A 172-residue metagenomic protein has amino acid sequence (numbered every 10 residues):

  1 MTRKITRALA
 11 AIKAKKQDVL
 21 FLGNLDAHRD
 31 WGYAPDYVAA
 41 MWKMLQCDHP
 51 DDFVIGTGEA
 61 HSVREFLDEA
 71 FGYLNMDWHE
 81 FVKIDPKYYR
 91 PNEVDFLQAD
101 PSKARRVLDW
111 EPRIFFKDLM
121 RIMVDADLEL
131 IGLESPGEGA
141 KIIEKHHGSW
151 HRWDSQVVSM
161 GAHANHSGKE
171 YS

Functional and structural regions predicted by a protein language model:
M1-S172: C-terminal substrate-binding subdomain of Rossmann-fold SDR/epimerase-dehydratase oxidoreductases
